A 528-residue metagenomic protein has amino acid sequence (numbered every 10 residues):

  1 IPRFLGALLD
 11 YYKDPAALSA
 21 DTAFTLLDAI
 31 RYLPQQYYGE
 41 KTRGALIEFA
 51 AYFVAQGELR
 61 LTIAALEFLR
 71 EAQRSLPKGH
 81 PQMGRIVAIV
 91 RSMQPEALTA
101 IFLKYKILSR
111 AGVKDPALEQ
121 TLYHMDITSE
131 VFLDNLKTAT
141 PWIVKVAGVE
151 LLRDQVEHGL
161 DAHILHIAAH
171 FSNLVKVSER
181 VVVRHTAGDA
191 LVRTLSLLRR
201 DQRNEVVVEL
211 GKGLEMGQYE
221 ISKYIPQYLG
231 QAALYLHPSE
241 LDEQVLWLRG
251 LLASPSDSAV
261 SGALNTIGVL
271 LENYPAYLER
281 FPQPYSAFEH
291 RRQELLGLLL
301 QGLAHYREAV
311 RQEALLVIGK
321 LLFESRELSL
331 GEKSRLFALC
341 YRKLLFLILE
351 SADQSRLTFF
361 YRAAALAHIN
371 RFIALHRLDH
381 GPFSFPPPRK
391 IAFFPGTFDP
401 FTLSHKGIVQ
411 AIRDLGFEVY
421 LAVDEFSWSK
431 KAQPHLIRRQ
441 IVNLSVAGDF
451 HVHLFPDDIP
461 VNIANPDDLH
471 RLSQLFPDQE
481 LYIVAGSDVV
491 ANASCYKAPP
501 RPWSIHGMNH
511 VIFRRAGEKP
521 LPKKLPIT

Functional and structural regions predicted by a protein language model:
I1, T22, L26, L46 (+9 more regions): Conserved hydrophobic register position within alpha-solenoid helical repeats
R3-G6, G39-E48, K78-R85, D126-I127 (+6 more regions): Short sequence/structural elements of tandem HEAT/ARM alpha-solenoid repeats
F4-A7, Y11, P15, A29-E40 (+11 more regions): Residue-level signature of the C-terminal ends
A7-P15, F49-Q56, A88-M93, I101-L108 (+9 more regions): Alpha-solenoid HEAT/Armadillo-like helical repeat scaffolds in large eukaryotic proteins
A17-A20, L59, P95, A111-G112 (+5 more regions): Alpha-helix N-cap/helix-start positions at coil->helix boundaries
L59, I63, V90-T99, L103 (+4 more regions): Generic N-terminal leader segments that precede the first folded domain
Y123, E150, L160-H163, F171-E243 (+4 more regions): Extended amphipathic alpha-helical coiled-coil/heptad-repeat regions
P226, L264, G268, Y274-T528: Nucleotidyltransferase catalytic core that binds NTPs
